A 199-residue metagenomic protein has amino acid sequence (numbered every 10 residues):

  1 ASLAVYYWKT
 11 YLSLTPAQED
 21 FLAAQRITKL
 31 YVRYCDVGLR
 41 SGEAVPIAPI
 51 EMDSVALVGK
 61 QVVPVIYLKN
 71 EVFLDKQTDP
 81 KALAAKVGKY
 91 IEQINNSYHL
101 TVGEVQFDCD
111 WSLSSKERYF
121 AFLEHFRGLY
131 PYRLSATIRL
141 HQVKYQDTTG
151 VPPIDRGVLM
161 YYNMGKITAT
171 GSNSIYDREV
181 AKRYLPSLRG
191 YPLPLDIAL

Functional and structural regions predicted by a protein language model:
A1-L22: Boundary/entry segment of secreted carbohydrate-active catalytic domains
L3-Y7, T28-V32, V62-I66, V105 (+3 more regions): Hydrophobic faces of well-ordered beta-strands that scaffold small-molecule active sites in alpha/beta enzyme cores
W8-T10, C35-V37, Y67-E71, D110-S114 (+2 more regions): Active-site beta-loop-alpha junctions enriched in small/polar residues
Y11-Q18, G42-S54, K89, L140-T148 (+1 more regions): Alpha-helical scaffolding within the catalytic cores of extracellular/periplasmic polymer-degrading hydrolases
S13-P16, L39-A44, V72-K76, S114-Y119 (+2 more regions): Extracytoplasmic/secreted cell-surface and envelope-processing proteins
L39-V65, S114-L134, G190, L195-I197: Aromatic-lined substrate-binding rim segments of carbohydrate-active enzymes
P46-S112: Substrate-binding cleft of extracellular glycoside hydrolase catalytic domains
E124-L199: Substrate-binding surface in catalytic domains of secreted glycosidases
